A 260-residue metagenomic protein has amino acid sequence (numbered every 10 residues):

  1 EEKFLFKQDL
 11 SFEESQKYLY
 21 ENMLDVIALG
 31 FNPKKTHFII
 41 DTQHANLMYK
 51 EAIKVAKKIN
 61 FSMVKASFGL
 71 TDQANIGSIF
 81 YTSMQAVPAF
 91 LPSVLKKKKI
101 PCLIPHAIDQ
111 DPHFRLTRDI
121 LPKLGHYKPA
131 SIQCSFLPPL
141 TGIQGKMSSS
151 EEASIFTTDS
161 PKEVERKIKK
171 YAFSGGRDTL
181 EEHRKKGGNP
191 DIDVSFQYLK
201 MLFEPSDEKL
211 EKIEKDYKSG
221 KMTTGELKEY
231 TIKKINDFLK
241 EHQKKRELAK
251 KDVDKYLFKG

Functional and structural regions predicted by a protein language model:
E1-F90, K244-E247: N-terminal Rossmann-like or analogous alpha/beta NTP/dinucleotide-binding catalytic cores that position adenine
S11, V194, L257-F258: Alpha-helical scaffold segments that form or flank carboxylate-/histidine-based iron centers
L47-Y49, K57-Q243: Active-site cores that bind ATP or allylic diphosphates and position pyrophosphate for catalysis
A52, G225, L257-F258: Alpha-helix boundary/capping detector
L239-G260: Long, charge-rich low-complexity segments
